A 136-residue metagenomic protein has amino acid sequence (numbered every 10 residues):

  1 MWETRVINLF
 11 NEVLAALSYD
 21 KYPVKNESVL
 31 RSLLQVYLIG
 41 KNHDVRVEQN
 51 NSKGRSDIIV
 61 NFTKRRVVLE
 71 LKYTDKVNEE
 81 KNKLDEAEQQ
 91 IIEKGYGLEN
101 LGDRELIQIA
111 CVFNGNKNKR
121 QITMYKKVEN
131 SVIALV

Functional and structural regions predicted by a protein language model:
W2-V136: Structural signature of nuclease core domains in nucleic-acid processing machines
